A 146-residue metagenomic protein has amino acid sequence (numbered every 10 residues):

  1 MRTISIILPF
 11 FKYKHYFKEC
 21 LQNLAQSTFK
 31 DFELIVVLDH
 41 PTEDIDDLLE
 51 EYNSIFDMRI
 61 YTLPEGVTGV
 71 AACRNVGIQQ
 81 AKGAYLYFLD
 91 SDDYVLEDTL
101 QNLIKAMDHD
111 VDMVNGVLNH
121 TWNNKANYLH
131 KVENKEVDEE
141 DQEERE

Functional and structural regions predicted by a protein language model:
M1-E146: Nucleotide-sugar donor-binding/catalytic module of glycosyltransferases that assemble extracellular/cell-envelope
